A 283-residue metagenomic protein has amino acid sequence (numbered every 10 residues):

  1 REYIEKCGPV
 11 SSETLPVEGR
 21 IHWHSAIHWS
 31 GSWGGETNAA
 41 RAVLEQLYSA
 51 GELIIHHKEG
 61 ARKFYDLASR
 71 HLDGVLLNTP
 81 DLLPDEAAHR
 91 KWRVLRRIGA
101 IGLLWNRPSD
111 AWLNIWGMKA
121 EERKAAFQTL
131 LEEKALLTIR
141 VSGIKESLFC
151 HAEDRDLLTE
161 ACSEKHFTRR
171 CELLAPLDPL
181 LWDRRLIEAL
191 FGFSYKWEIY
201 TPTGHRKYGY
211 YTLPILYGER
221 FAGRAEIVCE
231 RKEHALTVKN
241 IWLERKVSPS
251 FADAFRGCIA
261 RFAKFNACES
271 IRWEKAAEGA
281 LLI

Functional and structural regions predicted by a protein language model:
R1-E172, D178-P179, L186, F193-W197 (+3 more regions): Long, low-complexity intrinsically disordered regions
